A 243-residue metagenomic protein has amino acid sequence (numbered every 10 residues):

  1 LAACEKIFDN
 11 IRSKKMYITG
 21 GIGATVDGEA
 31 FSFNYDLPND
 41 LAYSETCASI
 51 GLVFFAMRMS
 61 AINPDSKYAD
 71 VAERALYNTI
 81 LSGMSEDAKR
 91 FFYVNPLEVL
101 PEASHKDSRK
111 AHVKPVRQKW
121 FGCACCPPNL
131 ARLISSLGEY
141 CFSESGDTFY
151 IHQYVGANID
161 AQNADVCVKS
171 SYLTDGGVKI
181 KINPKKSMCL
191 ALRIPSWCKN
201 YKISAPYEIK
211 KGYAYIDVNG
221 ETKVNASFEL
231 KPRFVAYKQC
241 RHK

Functional and structural regions predicted by a protein language model:
L1-K243: Glycan-recognition and catalytic cores of secretory/periplasmic carbohydrate-active enzymes
